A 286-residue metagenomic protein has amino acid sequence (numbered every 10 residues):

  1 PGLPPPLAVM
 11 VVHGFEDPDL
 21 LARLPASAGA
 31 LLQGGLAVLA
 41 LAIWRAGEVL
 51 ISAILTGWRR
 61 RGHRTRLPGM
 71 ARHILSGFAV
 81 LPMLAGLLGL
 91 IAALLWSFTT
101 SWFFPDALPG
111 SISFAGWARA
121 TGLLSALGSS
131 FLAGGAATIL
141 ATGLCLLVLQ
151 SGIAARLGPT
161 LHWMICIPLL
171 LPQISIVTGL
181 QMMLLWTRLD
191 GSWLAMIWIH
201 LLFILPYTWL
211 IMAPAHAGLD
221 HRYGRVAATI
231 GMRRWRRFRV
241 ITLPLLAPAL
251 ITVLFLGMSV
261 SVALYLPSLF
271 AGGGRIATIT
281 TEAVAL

Functional and structural regions predicted by a protein language model:
P1, G77-L90, A195, L201-L202 (+3 more regions): Transmembrane alpha-helices
G2-P5, P105-A107, I174-I204, W235 (+1 more regions): Membrane-interfacial helix termini and adjacent extracytoplasmic/periplasmic loops of multi-pass transporters
G2-V38, S97, S101-P105, S113-T121 (+1 more regions): Interhelical loop and adjacent transmembrane-helix boundary motif in polytopic membrane transport permeases
A8, I43, G47, L88-I91 (+8 more regions): Membrane-embedded alpha-helices of multi-pass transport/permease systems
R23-M70, L147-A154, A213-H221, V240-I241: C-terminal transmembrane helix and the adjacent membrane-cytosol boundary/short C-terminal tail of inner/organellar
A30-A37, A93, S130, G134-C145 (+9 more regions): Small-residue faces within membrane-embedded alpha-helices
G34-A42, H63-L95, P159-L161, I165: N-terminal signal-anchor/first transmembrane alpha helix
A42-V49, A53, A136-I165, T178 (+3 more regions): Transmembrane-helix boundary motif in ABC transporter permease subunits
